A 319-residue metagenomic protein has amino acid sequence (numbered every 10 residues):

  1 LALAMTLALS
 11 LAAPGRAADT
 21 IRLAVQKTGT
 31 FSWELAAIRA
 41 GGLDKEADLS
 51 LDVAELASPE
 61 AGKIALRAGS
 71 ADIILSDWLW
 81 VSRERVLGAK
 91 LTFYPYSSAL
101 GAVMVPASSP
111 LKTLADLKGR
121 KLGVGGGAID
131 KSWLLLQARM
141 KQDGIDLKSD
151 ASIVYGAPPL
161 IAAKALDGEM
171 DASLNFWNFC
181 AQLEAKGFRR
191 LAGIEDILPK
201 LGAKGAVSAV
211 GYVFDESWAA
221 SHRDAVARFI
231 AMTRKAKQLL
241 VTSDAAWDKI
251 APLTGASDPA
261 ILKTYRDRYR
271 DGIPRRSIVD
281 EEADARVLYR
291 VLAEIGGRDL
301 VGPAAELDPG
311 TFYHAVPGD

Functional and structural regions predicted by a protein language model:
A2-S10: Bacterial N-terminal signal peptides
A13-A17: Sec/Tat signal peptide C-region and signal peptidase I cleavage site
D19-K148, S152-Y155, K164-D167, D171-W177 (+1 more regions): Short, glycine-/small- and polar/acidic-enriched structural segments that line small-molecule recognition paths
G42, E46, E195-G205, D271-E281: Short, solvent-exposed loop/beta-turn-alpha elements that line the ligand-binding surface or hinge of extracytoplasmic
L56-E60, L75, G126-K131, P159 (+4 more regions): Soluble non-cytosolic domains of exported or imported proteins
W78-L79, V154, P159-A251: Pocket-lining segment of extracytoplasmic ligand-binding domains
A219-D299: Secondary-structure end/capping motifs
R286-D319: Conserved C-terminal helix/tail region of periplasmic/extracytoplasmic solute-binding proteins
